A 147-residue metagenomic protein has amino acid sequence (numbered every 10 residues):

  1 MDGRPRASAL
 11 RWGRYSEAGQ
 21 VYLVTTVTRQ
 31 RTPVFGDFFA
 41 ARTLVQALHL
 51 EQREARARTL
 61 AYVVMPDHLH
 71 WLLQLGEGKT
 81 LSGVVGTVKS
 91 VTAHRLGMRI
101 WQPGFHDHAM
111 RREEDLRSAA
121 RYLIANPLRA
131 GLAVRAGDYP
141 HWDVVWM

Functional and structural regions predicted by a protein language model:
M1-M147: Short catalytic/metal-binding and nucleic-acid-binding patches
